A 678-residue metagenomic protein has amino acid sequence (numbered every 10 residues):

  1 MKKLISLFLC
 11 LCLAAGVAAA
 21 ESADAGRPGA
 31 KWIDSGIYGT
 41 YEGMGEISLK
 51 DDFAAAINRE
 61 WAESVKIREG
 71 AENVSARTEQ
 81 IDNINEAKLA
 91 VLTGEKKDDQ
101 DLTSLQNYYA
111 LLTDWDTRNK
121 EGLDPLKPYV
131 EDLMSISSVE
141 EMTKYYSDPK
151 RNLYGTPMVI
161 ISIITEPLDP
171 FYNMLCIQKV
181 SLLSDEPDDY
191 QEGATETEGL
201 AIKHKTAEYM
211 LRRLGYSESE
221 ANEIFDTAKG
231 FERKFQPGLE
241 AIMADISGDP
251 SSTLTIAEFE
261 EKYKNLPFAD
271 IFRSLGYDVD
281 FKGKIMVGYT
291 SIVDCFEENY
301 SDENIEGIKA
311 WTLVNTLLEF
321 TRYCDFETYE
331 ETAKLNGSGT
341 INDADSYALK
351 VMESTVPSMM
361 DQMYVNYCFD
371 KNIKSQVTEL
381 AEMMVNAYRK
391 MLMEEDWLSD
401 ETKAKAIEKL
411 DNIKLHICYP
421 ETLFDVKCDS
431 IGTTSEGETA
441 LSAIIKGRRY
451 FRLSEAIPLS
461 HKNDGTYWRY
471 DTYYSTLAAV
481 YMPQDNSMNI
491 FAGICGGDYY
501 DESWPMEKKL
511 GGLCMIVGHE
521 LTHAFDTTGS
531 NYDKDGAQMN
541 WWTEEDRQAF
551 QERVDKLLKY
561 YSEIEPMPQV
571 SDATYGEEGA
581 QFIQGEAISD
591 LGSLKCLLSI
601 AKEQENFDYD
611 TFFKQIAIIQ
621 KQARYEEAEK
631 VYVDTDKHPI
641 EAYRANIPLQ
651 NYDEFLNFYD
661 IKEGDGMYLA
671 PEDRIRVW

Functional and structural regions predicted by a protein language model:
M1-F8: Positively charged n-region of N-terminal signal peptides that target proteins for export
A14-P28: Sec-dependent signal peptide cleavage junction
G26-K31, M286, P357, D361-W678: Intrinsically disordered, low-complexity linker/terminal regions across diverse proteins
G29-W32, S48-D52, A56-D116: Active-site-surrounding "flap" and adjacent substrate/cofactor-binding loops of secreted or lumenal enzymes, prototyped
E42-E63, G193-L211, L594: Hydrophobic/aromatic-rich, well-ordered segments within soluble, folded domains that form packed cores
S64-R68, N73, E186-D188, L239-I242 (+3 more regions): Short, solvent-exposed loop/turn and secondary-structure capping segments
E69-T93, E218-F235, K509-I516, Y609-F612: Short secondary-structure subsegments characteristic of cysteine-rich extracellular domains
K88-M384, P420: Noncatalytic, helix-rich "gating/capping" subdomain that lines the substrate-entry/channel surface of large enzyme
